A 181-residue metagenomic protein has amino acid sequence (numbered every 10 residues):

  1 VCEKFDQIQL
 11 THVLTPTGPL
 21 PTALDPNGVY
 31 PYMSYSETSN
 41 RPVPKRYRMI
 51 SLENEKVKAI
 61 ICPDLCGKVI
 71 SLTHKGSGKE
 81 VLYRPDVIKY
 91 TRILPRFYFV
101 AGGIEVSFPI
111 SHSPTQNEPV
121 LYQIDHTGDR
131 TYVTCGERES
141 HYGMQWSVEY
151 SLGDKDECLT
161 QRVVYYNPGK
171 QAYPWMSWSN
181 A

Functional and structural regions predicted by a protein language model:
V1-K4, T160-R162: Hydrophobic, aliphatic-enriched repeat segments that assemble into extended interaction scaffolds in large eukaryotic
C2-P26, Y47-E118: Acidic-aromatic substrate-binding/catalytic surfaces of carbohydrate-active enzymes
P19-P21, P26-P44, M49-E53, V100-C158: Extended, loop-rich substrate-binding clefts of extracytoplasmic carbohydrate-active enzymes
S39-R41, A59-S77, C135-A181: Acidic, contiguous internal or C-terminal segments within carbohydrate-active enzymes that form a structured patch used
